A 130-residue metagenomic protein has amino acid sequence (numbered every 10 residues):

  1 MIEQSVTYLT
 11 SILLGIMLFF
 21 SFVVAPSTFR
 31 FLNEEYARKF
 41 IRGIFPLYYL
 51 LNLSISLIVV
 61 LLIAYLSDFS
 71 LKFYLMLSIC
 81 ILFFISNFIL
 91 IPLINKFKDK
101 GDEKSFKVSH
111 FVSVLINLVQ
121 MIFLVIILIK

Functional and structural regions predicted by a protein language model:
M1-K130: Polytopic transmembrane helical bundles with strong interfacial aromatic enrichment
